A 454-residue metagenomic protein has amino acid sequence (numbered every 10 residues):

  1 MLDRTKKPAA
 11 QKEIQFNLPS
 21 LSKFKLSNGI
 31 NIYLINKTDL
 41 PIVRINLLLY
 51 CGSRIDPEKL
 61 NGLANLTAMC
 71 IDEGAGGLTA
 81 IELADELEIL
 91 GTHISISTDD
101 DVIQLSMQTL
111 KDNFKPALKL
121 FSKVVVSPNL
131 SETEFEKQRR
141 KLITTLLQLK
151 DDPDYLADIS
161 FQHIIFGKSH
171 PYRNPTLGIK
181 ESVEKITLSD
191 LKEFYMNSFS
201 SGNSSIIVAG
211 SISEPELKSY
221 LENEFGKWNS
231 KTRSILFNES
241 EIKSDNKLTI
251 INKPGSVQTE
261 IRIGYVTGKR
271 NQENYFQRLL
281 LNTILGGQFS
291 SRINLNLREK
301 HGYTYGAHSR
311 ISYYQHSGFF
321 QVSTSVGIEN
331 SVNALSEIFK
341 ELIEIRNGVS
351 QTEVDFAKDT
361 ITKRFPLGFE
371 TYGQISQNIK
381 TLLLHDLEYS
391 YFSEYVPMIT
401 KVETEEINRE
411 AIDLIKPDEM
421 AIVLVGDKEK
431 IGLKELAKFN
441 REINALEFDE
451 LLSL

Functional and structural regions predicted by a protein language model:
M1-N17, K168, Y172, T176 (+3 more regions): An aromatic/glycine/proline-enriched structural segment found at the starts of mature extracellular/organellar domains
L2-V43: N- or domain-start disorder-to-order transition segments that initiate the globular core
Y33-I35, L40-M69, L78-V126, L156-E181 (+5 more regions): M16 family metallopeptidases and their MPP-like homologs
L83, A117, L217-Y220, I293 (+3 more regions): Hydrophobic side chains in well-ordered alpha-helices
T98-M107, T133-T144: Short, glycine/charge-rich beta-strand/loop segments that flank catalytic centers and engage negatively charged groups
T400-E410: A short, acidic, amphipathic alpha-helical segment used as a generic capping/interface helix at domain edges
